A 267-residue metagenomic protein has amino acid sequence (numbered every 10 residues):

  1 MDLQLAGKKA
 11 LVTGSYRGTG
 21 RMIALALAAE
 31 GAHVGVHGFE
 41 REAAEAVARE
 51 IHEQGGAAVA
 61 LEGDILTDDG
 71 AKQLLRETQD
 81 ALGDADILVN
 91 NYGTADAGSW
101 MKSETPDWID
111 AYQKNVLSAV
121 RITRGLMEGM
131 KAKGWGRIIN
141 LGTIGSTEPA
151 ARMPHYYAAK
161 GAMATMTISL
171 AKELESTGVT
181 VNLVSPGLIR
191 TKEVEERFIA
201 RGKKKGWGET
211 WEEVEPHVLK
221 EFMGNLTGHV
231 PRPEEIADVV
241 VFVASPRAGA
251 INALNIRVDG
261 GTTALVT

Functional and structural regions predicted by a protein language model:
Y16-R17, E40: Conserved glycine-rich cofactor-binding loop
G18, E148, V240-V241, N252-T267: Short C-terminal tail/terminal secondary-structure segment of NAD(P)H-dependent dehydrogenase/reductase domains
A71, S99-Y112, E221: Substrate-binding pocket helix/loop in short-chain dehydrogenase/reductase
T123, A159: Active-site helix of classical SDR
E128, K172-E173, G249: Alpha-helical segment proximal to the catalytic Tyr-Lys
T143: Residue(s) in the substrate-gating loop at a strand-loop-helix junction that position the organic substrate next
E175, T180, I251-A253: Short, small/polar-rich loop/turn modules that mediate ligand/substrate recognition or access, typified
